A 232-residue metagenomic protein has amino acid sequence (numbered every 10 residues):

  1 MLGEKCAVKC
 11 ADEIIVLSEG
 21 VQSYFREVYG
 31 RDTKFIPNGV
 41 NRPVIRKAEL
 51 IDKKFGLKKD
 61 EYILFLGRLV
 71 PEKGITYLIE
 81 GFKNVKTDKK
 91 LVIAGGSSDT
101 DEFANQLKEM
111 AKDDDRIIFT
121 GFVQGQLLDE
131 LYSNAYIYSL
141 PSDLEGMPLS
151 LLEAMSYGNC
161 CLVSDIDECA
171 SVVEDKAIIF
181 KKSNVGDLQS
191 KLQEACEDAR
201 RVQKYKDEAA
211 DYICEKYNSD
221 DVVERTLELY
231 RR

Functional and structural regions predicted by a protein language model:
M1-E13: Membrane-proximal helix-turn-helix segments that form the acceptor-binding/catalytic region of lipid-linked
G20, G39: Carbohydrate-associated surface elements
E61, F65, V70-N84, N105: A conserved mid-protein helix/loop that constitutes part of the nucleotide-sugar donor-binding site
A104-V123: Nucleotide-activated donor-binding/catalytic signature segment of Leloir-type glycosyltransferases, i.e., the conserved
F122-V123, E130-A135: Short alpha-helical donor nucleotide-sugar binding micro-motif in glycosyltransferases
D143: Aromatic "clamp/platform" in nucleotide-sugar-dependent glycosyltransferases that forms part of the donor/acceptor
C160-V163: Short hydrophobic beta-strand element within catalytic cores of glycosyltransferases and related nucleotide-activated
I178-G186, E194-R200: Conserved acidic donor-binding segment of nucleotide-sugar-dependent glycosyltransferases
